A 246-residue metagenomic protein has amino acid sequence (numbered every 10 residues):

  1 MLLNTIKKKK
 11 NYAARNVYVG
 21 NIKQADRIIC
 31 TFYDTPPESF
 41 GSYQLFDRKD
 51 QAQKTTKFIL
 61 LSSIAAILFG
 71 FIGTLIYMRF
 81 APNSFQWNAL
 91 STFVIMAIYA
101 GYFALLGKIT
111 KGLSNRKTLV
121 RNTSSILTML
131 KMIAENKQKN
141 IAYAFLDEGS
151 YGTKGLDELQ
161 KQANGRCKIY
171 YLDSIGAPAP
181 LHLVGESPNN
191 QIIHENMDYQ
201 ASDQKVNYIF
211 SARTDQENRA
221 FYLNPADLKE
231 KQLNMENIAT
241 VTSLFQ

Functional and structural regions predicted by a protein language model:
M1-I6, T31-F32, N122: N-terminal helical capping/dimerization or prosegment-like subdomains of hydrolases acting on amide or phosphate bonds
M1-Q24, E38-F80: A non-catalytic alpha/beta surface segment that caps or lines the substrate-entry region of metallo-dependent hydrolase
N11-N16, F80-I98, Y102-Q200: Acidic/histidine-rich catalytic neighborhood of metal-dependent amide-processing enzymes
K23-A25, T35, G149, G176: Residues that cap or initiate secondary-structure elements
A25-I28, K168: Structural motif
R27-I29, I141-A142: Generic beta-sheet signal
I28, D34-S39: Extended, hydrophilic extramembrane loops/domains of integral membrane proteins
Y171-L172, L181-V184, P188-N190, M197-Q246: Active-site-adjacent mobile loop/cap segments within catalytic or ligand-binding domains
